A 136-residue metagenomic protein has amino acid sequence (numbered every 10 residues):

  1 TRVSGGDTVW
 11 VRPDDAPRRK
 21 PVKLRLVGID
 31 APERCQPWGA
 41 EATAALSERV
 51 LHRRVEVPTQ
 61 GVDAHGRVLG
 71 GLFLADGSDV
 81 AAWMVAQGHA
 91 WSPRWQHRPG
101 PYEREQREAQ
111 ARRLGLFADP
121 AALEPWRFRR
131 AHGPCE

Functional and structural regions predicted by a protein language model:
T1-E136: Small beta-barrel nucleic-acid-binding modules, primarily SNase/OB-fold domains and secondarily Tudor-like barrels
